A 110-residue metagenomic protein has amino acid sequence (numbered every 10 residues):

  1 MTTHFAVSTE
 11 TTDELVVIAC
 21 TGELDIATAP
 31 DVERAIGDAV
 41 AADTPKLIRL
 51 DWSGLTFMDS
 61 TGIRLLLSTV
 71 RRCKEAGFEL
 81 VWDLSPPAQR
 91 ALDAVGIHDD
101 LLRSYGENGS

Functional and structural regions predicted by a protein language model:
M1-F57, T61, L67-S110: STAS-like cytosolic regulatory interaction modules
